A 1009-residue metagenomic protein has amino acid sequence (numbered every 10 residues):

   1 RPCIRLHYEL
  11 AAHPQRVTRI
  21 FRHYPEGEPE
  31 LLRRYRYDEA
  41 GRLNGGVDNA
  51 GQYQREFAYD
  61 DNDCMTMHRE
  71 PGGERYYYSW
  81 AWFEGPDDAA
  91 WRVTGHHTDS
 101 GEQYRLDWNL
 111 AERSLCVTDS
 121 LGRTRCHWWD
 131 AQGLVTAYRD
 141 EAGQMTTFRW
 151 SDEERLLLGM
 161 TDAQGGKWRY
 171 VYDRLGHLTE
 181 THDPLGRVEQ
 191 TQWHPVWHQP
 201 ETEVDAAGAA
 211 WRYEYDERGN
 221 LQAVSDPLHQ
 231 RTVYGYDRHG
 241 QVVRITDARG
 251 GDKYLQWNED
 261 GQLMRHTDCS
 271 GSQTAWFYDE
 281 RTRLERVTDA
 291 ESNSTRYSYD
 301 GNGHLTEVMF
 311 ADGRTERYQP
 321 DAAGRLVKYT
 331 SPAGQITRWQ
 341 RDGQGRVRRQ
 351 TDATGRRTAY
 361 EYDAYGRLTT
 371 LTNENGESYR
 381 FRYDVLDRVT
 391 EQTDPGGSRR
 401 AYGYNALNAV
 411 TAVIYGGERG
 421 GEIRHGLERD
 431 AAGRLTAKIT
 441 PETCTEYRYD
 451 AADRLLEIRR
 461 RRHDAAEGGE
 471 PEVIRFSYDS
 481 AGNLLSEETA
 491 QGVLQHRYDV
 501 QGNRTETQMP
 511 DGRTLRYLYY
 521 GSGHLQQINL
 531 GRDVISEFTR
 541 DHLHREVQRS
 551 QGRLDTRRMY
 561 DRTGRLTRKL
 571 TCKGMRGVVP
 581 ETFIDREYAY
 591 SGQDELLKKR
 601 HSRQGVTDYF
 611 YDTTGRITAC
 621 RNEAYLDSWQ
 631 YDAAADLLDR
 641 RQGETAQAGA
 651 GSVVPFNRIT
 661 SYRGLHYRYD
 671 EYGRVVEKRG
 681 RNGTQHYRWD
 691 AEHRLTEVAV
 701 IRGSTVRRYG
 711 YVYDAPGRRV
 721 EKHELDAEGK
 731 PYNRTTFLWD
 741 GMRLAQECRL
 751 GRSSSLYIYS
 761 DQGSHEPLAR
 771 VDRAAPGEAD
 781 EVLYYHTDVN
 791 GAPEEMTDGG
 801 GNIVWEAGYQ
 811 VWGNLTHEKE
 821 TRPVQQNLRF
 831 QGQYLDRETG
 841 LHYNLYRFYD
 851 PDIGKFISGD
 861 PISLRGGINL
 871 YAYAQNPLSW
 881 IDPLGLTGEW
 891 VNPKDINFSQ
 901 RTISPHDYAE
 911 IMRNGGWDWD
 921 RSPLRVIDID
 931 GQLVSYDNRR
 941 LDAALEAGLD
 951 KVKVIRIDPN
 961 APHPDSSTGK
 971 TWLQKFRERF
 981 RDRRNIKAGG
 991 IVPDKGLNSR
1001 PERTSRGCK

Functional and structural regions predicted by a protein language model:
R1-R22, L31-G45, Q54-M67, R75-G95 (+35 more regions): Aromatic-rich beta-strand edge motifs centered on tyrosine
C3, G27-E30, N49-Q52, P71-G73 (+33 more regions): Glycine-centered tight beta-turn/hairpin loop motif at sheet-sheet or coil-to-beta transitions
H463-E467, K573-P580: Flexible, membrane-facing loop/turn or short amphipathic-helix motifs that contact lipid bilayers or gate lipid-binding
R586, D639, G643-P655, R770-L845 (+1 more regions): A motif-centric feature for acidic-aromatic and gly/ser/thr-rich catalytic loops and repeats
E795-M796, N814-T816, R847-I857, P861 (+1 more regions): Short, low-complexity export/processing leader segments characterized by acidic and small residues
T887-K1009: Catalytic toxin/effector domains delivered as secreted proteins or via bacterial secretion systems
